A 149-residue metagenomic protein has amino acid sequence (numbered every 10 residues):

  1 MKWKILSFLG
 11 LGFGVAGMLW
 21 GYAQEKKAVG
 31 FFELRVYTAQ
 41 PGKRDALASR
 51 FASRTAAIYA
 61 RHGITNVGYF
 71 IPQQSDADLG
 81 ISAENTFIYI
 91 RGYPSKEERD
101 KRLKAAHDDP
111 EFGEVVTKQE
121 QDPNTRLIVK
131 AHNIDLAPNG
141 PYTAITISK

Functional and structural regions predicted by a protein language model:
M1-L9: Bacterial N-terminal signal peptides that target proteins for export
L9-K26: Bacterial Sec-dependent signal peptides at the C-terminal "C-region" and cleavage site
K26-K27, R50-V67, A83-E84, G92-I134: An amphipathic, aromatic/His-enriched active-site/gating alpha helix that lines ligand/cofactor pockets
F31-V36, L47, N85-G92: Short, structured motif recognition centered on aromatic/hydrophobic residues
Y37, G42-L47, R54: Extended non-catalytic domains of envelope/secretory-pathway proteins
N66, I71-Q74: Intrinsic, low-complexity N-terminal interaction/targeting segments
A77-A83: Short glycine-biased active-site loop of nucleotidyltransferases that positions the nucleotide triphosphate and helps
A137-K149: Acidic/histidine-enriched, glycine/proline-rich intrinsically disordered or flexible terminal extensions
